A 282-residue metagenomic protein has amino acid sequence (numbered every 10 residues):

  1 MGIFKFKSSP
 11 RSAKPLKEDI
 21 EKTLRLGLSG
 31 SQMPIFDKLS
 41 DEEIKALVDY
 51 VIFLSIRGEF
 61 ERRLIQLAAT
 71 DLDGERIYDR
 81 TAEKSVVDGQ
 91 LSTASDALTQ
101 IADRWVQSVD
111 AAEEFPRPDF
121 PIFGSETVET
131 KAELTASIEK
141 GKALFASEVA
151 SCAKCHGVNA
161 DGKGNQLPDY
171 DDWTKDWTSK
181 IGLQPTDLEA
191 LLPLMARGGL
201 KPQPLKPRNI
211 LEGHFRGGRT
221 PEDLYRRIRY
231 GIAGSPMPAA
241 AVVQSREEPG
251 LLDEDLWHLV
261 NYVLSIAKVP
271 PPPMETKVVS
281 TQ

Functional and structural regions predicted by a protein language model:
M1-D37, I44-V51, R80-G89, T93-T99 (+2 more regions): Extracytoplasmic electron-transfer domains, predominantly the class I c-type cytochrome c fold
I20-K22, L26, P118, E133-V158 (+2 more regions): Sequence/structural segment immediately N-terminal to covalent heme-attachment motifs in c-type and related
G30-F36, F53-R63, E133-A136, L144 (+5 more regions): Inter-heme linker and motif-flanking segments adjacent to c-type heme-binding CXXCH motifs in c-type cytochromes
I56-G58, A68-D71, W177-T178: Short, intrinsically disordered/low-complexity patches at protein termini and at juxtamembrane boundaries
E59, D73-R80: An exposure/low-complexity boundary signal
L64-E75, K277-T281: Post-kinase regulatory C-tail/linker adjacent to protein kinase catalytic domains
L67-T70, K84-S147, D161-G162, H214 (+2 more regions): Electrostatic cytochrome c docking/interface patches
D172-W177, V269, T276-S280: Hydrophilic extracytoplasmic domains
